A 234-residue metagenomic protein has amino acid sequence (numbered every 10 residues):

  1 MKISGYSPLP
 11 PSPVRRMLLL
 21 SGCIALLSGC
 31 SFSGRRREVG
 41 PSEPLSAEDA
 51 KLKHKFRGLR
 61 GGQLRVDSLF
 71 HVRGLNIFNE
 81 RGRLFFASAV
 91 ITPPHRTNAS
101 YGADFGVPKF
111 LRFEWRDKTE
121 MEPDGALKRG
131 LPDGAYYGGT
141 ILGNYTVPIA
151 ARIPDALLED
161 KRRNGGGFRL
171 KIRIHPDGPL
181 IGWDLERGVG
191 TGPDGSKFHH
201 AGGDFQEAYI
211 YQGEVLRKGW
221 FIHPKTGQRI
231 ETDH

Functional and structural regions predicted by a protein language model:
M1-P13, L20-S28: N-terminal secretory signal peptides
S31-S33: Bacterial signal peptide processing site
R35-S46: Short, low-complexity, disordered segments immediately C-terminal to signal peptides in bacterial exported proteins
L45-I77: Short, surface-exposed binding/anchoring microloops in extracellular/periplasmic proteins
H71-E114, K118-E120: Tryptophan-paired
D104-G106, T140, R163-G165: Surface-exposed coil/turn segments at beta-strand junctions on protein surfaces, enriched
E120-D160: Structured interaction patches on ligand/partner-binding surfaces of diverse proteins
G143-H234: Compositionally biased low-complexity segments at domain edges in trafficked proteins and select soluble regulators
